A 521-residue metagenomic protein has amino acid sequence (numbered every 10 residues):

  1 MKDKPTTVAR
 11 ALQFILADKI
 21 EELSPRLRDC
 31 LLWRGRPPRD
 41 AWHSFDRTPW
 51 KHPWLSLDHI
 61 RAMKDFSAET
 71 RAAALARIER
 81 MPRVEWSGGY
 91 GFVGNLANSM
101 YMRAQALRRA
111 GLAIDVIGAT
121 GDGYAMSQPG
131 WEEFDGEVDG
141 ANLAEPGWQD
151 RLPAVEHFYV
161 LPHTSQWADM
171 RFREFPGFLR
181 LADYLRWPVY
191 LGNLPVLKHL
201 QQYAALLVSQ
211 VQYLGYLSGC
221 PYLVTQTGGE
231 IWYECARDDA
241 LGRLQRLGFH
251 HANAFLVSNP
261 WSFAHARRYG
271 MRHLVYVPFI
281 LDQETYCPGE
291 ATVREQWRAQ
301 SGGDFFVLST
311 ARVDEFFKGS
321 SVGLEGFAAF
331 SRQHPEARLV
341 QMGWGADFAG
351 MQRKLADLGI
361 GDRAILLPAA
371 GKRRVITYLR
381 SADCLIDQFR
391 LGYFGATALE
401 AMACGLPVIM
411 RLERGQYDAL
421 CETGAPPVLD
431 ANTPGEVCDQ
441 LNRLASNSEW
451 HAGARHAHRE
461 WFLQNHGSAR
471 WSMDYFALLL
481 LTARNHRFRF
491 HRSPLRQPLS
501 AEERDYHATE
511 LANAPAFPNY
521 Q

Functional and structural regions predicted by a protein language model:
A119, A205-Q212, Y216-A236, A254-L256: Active-site proximal beta-strand in glycosyltransferases
Y216, Y233-P288: A short, active-site helix/loop in glycosyltransferases that binds the activated sugar's phosphate group
L256, V293-K318, L324-S331, V340: Conserved donor-binding/catalytic core segment of Leloir-type glycosyltransferases
Q352-A369, C384: Nucleotide-activated donor-binding/catalytic signature segment of Leloir-type glycosyltransferases, i.e., the conserved
R380-Y393, L406: Acidic donor-binding loop of glycosyltransferase active sites
P407-R414: Short hydrophobic beta-strand element within catalytic cores of glycosyltransferases and related nucleotide-activated
Y417-N442: Change "using UDP/GDP/dTDP sugars" to "using nucleotide sugars
E449-L480, R484-F488, S500-A501: A charged, aromatic-enriched C-terminal amphipathic alpha-helix characteristic of glycosyltransferases across folds
